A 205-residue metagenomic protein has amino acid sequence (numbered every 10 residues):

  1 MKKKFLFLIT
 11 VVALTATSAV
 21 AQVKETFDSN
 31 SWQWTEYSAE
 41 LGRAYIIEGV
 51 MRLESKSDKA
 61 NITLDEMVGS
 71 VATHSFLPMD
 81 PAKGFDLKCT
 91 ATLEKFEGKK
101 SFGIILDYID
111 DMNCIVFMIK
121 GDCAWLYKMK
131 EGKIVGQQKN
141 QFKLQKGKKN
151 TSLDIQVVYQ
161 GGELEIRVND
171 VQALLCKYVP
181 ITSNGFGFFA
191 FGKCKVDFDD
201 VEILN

Functional and structural regions predicted by a protein language model:
M1-Q22: Bacterial Sec-dependent N-terminal signal peptides
A21-E40: Extracellular carbohydrate-recognition regions
D58-K130: Secretory/extracellular carbohydrate-interaction modules and structurally similar beta-sandwich "look-alikes"
A72-M79, N140-G147, G187: Beta-strand-rich interaction surfaces with strong enrichment in secreted/lumenal proteins
L87-C89, K146-Q160, L164-I166: Short tryptophan-centered beta-strand motifs in secreted/extracellular beta-sheet-rich domains of glycan-recognition
G132-D154: Short, aromatic/His-centered strand-loop micro-motif at the edge of beta-sheets
R167-G187: Short, solvent-exposed beta-strand-to-loop segments that form ligand-recognition rims of beta-rich domains
T182-N205: Ligand-recognition surfaces built from glycine- and aromatic
